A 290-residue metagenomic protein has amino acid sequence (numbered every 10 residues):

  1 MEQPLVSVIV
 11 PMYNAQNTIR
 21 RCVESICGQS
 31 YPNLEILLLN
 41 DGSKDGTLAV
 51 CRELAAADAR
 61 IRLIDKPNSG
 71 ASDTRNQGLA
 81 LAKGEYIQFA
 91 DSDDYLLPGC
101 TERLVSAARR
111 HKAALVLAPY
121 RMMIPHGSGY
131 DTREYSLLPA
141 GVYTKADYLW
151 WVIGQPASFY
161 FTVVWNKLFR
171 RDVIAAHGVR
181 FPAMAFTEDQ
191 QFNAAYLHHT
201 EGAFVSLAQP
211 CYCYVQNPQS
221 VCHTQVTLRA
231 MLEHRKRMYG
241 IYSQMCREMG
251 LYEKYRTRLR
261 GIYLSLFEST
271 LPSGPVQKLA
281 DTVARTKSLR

Functional and structural regions predicted by a protein language model:
M1-C27: N-proximal low-complexity "stem/linker" segments adjacent to membrane-targeting elements
S7-V10, L37-L38, D65, H198: Short hydrophobic beta-strand elements that form part of the catalytic alpha/beta core underpinning NDP-sugar/donor
N17-R20, L34, D45-L54, Y95 (+1 more regions): Acidic helix N-cap motif at the loop->helix transition within catalytic regions of sugar-transfer enzymes
S25, P32, N40-A49, P67-S69 (+1 more regions): A conserved acidic beta->alpha catalytic loop
K66-A82: Glycine-rich, basic loop-to-helix element that forms the pyrophosphate-binding segment of sugar-nucleotide handling
A71, S92-L207, Y212-A230: Donor-binding/catalytic cores of nucleotide-activated saccharide and glycerol-phosphate transferases/polymerases
I87: Short aromatic/hydrophobic "clamp" motif used to bind/position activated sugar donors
C211-R290: C-terminal subregions of glycosyltransferases and related glycan-biosynthesis enzymes
